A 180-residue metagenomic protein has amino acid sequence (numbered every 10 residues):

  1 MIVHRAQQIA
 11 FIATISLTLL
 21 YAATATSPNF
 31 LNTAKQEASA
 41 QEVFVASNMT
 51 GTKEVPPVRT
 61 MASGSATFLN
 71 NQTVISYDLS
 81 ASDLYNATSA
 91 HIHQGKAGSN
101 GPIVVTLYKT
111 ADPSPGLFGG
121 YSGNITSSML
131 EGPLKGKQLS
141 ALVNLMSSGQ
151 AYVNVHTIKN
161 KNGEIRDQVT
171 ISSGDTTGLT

Functional and structural regions predicted by a protein language model:
M1-F30, A34-K35: Secretory targeting signatures
F30-A90, Q94-T180: Metal-centered catalytic cores of metalloenzymes
